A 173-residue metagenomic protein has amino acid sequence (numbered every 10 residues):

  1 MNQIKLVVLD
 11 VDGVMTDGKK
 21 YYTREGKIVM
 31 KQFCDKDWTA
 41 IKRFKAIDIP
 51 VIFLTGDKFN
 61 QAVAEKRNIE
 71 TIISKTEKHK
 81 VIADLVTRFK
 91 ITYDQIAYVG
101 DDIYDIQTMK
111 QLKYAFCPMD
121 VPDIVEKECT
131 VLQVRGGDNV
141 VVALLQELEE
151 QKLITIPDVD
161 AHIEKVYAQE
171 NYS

Functional and structural regions predicted by a protein language model:
M1-H79: Alpha-helical substrate-recognition element adjacent to the catalytic core
K27-M30, E65-R67, I72, H79-S173: Mg2+-dependent phosphoryl-transfer enzymes with acidic/Ser/Thr/Gly-rich catalytic loops
